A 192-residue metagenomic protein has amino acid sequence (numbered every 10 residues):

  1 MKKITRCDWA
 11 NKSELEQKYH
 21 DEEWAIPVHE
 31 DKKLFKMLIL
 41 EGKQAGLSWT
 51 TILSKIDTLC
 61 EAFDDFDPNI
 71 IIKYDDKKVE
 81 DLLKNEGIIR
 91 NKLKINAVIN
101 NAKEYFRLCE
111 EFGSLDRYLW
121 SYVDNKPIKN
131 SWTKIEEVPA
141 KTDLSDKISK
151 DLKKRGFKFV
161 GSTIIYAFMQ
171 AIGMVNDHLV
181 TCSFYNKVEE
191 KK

Functional and structural regions predicted by a protein language model:
M1-K192: HhH-family (HhH-GPD) DNA N-glycosylase catalytic core used in base-excision repair
